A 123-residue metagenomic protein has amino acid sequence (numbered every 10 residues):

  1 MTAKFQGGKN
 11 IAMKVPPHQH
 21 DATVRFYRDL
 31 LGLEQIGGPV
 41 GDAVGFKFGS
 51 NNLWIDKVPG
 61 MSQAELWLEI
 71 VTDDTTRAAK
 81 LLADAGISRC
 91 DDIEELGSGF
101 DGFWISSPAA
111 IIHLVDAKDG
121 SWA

Functional and structural regions predicted by a protein language model:
M1-K4, A83-A123: Vicinal oxygen chelate
M1-V24, L66-L68, K118-A123: N-terminal beta-strand motif that seeds the catalytic metal site of vicinal oxygen chelate
T2-K4, A22, D56-P59, L81: A short alpha-helix capping/helix-coil boundary motif
G8-P17, K47, P59-A85, D101-S106: Vicinal oxygen chelate
T23-R28, L82, A109-A110: Conserved active-site tyrosine of GNAT-family acetyltransferases
L31-P39, I87-I93: Short secondary-structure junctions
E34-L66, I105-D119: Conserved short beta-strand elements that form part of the metal-binding/catalytic scaffold of enzyme active sites
